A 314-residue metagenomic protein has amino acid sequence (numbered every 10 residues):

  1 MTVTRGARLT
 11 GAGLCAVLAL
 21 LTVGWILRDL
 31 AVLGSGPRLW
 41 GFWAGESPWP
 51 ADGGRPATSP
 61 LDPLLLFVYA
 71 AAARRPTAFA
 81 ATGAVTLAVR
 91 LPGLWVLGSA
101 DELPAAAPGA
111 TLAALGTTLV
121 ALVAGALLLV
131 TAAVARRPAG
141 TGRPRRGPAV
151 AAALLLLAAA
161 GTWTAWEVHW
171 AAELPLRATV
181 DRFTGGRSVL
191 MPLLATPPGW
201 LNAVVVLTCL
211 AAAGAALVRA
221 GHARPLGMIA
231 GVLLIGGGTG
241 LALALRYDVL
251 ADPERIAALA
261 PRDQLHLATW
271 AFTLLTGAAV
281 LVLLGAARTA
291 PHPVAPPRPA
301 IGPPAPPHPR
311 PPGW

Functional and structural regions predicted by a protein language model:
M1-L30, L94-R145, G161: Extreme N-terminal targeting and regulatory segments of eukaryotic proteins
M1-T10, L66-T82, G125-A151, T208-I229 (+2 more regions): Cytoplasmic membrane-interface segments at the C-terminal ends of transmembrane helices
T4, C15-L33, S47-L97, A121-L128: Transmembrane-helix bundle segments that line or gate the permeation/cavity pathway in multi-pass membrane proteins
R5-C15, W49-D52, P56, A73-P76 (+6 more regions): Membrane-water interface of alpha-helical transmembrane segments
L14-R28, V85-R90, T117-A124, R146-A172 (+2 more regions): Alpha-helical transmembrane segments of multi-pass integral membrane proteins
A16-A19, R224, M228-P293: C-terminal functional regions that serve as terminal interaction/effector modules
I26-L61, L91-T117, A165-A203, G240-A271: Membrane interfacial helix motifs at helix-loop boundaries and amphipathic/re-entrant anchors
P291-W314: Intrinsically disordered, low-complexity Pro/Gly-rich regions
